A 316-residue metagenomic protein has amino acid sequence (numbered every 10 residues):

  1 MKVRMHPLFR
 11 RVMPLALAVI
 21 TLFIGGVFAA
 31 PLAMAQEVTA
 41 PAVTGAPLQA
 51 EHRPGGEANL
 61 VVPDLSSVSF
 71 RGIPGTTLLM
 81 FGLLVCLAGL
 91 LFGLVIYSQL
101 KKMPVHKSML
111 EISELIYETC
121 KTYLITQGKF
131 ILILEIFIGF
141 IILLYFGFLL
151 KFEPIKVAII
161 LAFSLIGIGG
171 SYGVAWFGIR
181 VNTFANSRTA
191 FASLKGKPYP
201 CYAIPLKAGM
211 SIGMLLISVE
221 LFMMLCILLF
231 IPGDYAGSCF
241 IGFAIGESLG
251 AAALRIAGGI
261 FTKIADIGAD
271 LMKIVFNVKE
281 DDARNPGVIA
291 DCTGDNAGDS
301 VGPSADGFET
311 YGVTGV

Functional and structural regions predicted by a protein language model:
M1-A35, G82-G89: Hydrophobic secretory-pathway targeting helix
L32-V316: Hydrophobic, small-residue-rich transmembrane alpha-helices and their short perimembrane loops in multi-pass membrane
